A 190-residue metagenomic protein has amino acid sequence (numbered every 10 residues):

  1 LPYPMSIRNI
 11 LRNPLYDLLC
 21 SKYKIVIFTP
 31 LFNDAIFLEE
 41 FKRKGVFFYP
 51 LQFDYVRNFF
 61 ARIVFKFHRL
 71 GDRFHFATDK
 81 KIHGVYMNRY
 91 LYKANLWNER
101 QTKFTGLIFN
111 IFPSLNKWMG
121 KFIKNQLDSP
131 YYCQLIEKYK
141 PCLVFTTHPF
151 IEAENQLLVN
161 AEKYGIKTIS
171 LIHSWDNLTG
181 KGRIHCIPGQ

Functional and structural regions predicted by a protein language model:
L1, T29-L31, T146-H148, I172: Short beta-strand/turn micro-motifs composed of small residues that flank or help shape donor/cofactor-binding pockets
L1-N13, T146: A short, glycine/small-residue-rich beta-strand->loop->alpha-helix junction that serves as a flexible
I7-N9, D34-F37, E152-N155, N177-T179: Short, well-ordered alpha-helical microsegments
L11-L15, E40, Q156-N160, K181-R183: A short acidic, amphipathic alpha-helical/loop segment
P14-I25, Y164: A short, Lys/Arg-enriched amphipathic alpha-helix followed by its capping loop at the start of a domain
F28-S129: Conserved N-terminal ligand/cofactor-binding loop architecture of enzyme catalytic domains
G45, W118-P130, C142-L143, T147 (+1 more regions): Active-site-proximal region of nucleotide-activated glycan assembly enzymes, centered on histidine/acidic-rich loops
V85, C133-E152: Short N-terminal targeting/anchoring amphipathic segment
